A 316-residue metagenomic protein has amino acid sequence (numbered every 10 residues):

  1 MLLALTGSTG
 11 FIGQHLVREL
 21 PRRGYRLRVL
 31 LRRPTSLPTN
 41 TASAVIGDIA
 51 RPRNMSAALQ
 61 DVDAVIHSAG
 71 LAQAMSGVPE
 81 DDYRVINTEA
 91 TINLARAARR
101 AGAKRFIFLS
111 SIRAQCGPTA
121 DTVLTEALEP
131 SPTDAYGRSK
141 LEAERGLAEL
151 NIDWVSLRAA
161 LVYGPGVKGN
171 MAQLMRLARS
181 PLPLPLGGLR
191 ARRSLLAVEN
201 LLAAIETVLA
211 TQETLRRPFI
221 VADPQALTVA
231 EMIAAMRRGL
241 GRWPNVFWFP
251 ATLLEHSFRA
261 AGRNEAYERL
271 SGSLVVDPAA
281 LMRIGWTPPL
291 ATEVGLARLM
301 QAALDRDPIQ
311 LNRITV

Functional and structural regions predicted by a protein language model:
L3-R23: N-terminal Rossmann NAD(P)H-binding glycine-rich loop of SDR-like oxidoreductase domains
S36, I46-I92, A97, A114-Q115: NAD(P)H-binding glycine-rich loop region in Rossmannoid oxidoreductase-like domains and their noncatalytic homologs
V85, P118-Y163, V167, L184-G187: Catalytic helix-loop patch of NAD(P)-dependent Rossmann-fold dehydrogenases
I92-A135: Conserved Rossmann-fold NAD(P)-dependent oxidoreductase catalytic core, especially the SDR/UDP-sugar
R138, V167-Q173, G187-A210, R216-I220: Substrate-positioning beta->alpha
G164, L186-R192, F219-A226, A235-G241 (+1 more regions): Glycine-rich Rossmann NAD(P)(H)-binding loop
V198, E231-A234, F258-P288, R298: Conserved C-terminal active-site "lid" loop/helix of NAD(P)H-dependent oxidoreductases that clamps the redox cofactor
T207-E265, A297-Q301, R306-V316: Mid/C-terminal beta-alpha module of Rossmann-like enzyme folds, strongest in SDR-family dehydrogenases/epimerases
